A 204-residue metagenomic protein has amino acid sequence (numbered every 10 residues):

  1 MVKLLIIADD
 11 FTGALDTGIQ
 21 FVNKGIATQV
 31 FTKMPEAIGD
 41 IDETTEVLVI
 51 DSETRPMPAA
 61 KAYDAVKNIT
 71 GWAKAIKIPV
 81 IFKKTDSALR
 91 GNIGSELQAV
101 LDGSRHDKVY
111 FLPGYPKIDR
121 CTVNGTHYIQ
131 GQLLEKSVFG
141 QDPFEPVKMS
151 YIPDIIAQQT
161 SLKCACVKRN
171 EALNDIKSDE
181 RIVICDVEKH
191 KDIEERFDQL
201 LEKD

Functional and structural regions predicted by a protein language model:
V2-K3, E46, T70-P79, S87-L200: Cap/lid and interdomain-hinge subdomains that line or gate substrate/regulatory clefts in soluble alpha/beta enzymes
V2-T44, D64, L112-K117: N-terminal basic/disordered segments at the start of proteins
L15-G18, A60-Y63, I93-L97: Conserved strand-to-helix beginnings and helix N-cap segments that scaffold or border functional pockets
G18, L200-D204: Short, intrinsically disordered, charge-balanced linker/junction segments flanking boundaries in proteins
K33-A37, P56-W72: Glycine-rich, highly charged phosphate/nucleotide-binding loops
E46-E53: A structural-propensity feature for long, helix-poor, extended segments
